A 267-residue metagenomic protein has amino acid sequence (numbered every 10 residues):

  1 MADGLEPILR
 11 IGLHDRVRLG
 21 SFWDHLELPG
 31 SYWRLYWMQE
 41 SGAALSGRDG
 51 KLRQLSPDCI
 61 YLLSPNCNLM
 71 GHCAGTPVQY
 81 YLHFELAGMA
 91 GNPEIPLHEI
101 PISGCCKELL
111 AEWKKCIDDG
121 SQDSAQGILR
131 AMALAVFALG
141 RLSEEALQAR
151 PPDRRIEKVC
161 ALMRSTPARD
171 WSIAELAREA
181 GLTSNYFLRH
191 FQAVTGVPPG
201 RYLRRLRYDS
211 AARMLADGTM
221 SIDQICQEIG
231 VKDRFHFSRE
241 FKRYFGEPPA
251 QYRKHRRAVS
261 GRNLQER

Functional and structural regions predicted by a protein language model:
M1-D3: N-terminal low-complexity or simple alpha-helical regulatory segments that function as activation/interaction modules
L5-E99: N-terminal regulatory/effector-sensing and dimerization cores that precede helix-turn-helix DNA-binding domains
E85-A87, K158, R205-S210, V259: Alpha-helical structural segments
A90-P151, C160-A161: Amphipathic alpha-helical segments enriched in hydrophobic/aromatic residues interleaved with Lys/Arg
P151-V159, T195, R204-R207: N-terminal positioning helix adjacent to the helix-turn-helix/winged-helix DNA-binding module
M163-P167, L215: Short helix-to-turn junction characteristic of helix-turn-helix DNA-binding domains, especially the helix
D170-L206, A216, Q224-H255: Basic/polar phosphate-binding segments, predominantly the helix-turn-helix DNA-binding elements of transcriptional
V259-R267: Intrinsically disordered, low-complexity acidic/proline-/asparagine-rich linker or regulatory tail/stalk regions
